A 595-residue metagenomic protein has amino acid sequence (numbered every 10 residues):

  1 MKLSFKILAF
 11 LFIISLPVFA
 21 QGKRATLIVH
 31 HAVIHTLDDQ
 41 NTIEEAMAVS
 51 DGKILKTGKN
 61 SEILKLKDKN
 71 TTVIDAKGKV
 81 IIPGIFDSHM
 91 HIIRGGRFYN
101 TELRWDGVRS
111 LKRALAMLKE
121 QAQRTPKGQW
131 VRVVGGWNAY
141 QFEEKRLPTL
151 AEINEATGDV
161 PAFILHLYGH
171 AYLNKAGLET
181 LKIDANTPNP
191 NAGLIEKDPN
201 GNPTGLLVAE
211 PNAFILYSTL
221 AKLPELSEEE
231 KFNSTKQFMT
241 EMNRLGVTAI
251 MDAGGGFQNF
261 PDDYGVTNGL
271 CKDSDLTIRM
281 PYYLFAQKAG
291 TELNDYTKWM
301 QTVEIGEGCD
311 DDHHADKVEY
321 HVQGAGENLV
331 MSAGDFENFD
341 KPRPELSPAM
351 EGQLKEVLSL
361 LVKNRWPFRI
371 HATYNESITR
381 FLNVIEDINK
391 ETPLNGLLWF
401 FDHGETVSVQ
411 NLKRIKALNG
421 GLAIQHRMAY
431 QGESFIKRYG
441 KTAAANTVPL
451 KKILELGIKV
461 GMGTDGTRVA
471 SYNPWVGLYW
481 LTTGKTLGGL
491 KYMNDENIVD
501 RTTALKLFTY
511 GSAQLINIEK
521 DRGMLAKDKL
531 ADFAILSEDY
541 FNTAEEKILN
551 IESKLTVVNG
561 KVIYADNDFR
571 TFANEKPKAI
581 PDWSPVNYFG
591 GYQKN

Functional and structural regions predicted by a protein language model:
K2-F5, A20-L66, R109, L115-R124 (+5 more regions): Active-site microenvironment of metallo-dependent hydrolases
F10-A20: Hydrophobic h-region of N-terminal signal peptides that target proteins for export in Gram-negative bacteria
K23-H30, D39-Q301, H321-S377, L397-L398 (+4 more regions): Divalent metal-binding segments
L165, D252-A253, P281-F285, Q323-A325 (+7 more regions): Generic beta-strand/beta-sheet core signal
G269-R279, I305-V318, K363-N364, E386-L397 (+3 more regions): Secondary-structure transition/capping motifs at alpha-helix termini and the adjoining loop/turn into the next element
D275-Y320, L398-T406, F435-V460: Phosphate/diphosphate-binding loops
E345-I388, F508, I516-R522, A526-S537: Long hydrophobic segments that form regular secondary structure
T406-T503: Active-site-adjacent C-terminal substructures of enzyme catalytic domains
